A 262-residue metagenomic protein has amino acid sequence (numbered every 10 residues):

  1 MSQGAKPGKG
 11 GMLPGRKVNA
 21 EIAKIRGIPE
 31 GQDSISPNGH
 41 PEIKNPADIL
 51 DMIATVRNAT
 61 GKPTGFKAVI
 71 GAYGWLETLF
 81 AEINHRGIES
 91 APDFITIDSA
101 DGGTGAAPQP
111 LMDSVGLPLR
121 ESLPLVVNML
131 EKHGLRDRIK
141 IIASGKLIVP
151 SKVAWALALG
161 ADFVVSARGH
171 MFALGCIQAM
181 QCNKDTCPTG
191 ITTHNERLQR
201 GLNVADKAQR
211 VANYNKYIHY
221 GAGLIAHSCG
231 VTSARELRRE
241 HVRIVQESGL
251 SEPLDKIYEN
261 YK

Functional and structural regions predicted by a protein language model:
M1-G31: Flexible glycine-/small-residue-enriched beta->alpha junction loops that bind anionic phosphate/pyrophosphate groups
G4-A5, A59, E82-R86, D98 (+7 more regions): Change "in soluble alpha/beta enzymes" to "in soluble alpha/beta proteins
K6-G10, G105, R235: Short helix/loop capping segments that flank catalytic or ligand/cofactor-binding pockets
A20-P29, G39, I43, Q209 (+2 more regions): N-terminal leader/propeptide and maturation segments of large enzyme subunits in energy/redox metabolism and hydrolases
A23, G27-E30, H40, N45 (+4 more regions): Short capping/connector residues at structural and topological boundaries
G31-G39, G201-A205: Short glycine/proline- and acidic residue-enriched helix-loop micro-motifs that form flexible lids or anion-recognition
H40-Q199: Glycine-rich phosphate/ribose-binding loops and adjacent secondary-structure elements that form binding surfaces
G175, R200-K262: C-terminal extensions of enzymes
